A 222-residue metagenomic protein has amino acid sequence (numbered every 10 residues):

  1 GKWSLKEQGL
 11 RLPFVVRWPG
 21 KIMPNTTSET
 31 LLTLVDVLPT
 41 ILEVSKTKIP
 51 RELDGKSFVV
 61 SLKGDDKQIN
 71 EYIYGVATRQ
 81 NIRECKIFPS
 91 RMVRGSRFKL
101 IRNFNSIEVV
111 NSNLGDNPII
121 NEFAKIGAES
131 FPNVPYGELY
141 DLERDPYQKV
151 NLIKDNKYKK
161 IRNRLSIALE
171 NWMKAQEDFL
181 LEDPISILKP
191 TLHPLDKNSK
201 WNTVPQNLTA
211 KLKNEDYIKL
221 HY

Functional and structural regions predicted by a protein language model:
G1-K6, R94-K125, L192-D216: Core domains of carbohydrate- and sulfate-ester-processing enzymes
G1-T26, T30-T33, D54: Histidine-centered active-site microenvironments of extracellular/periplasmic hydrolases and transferases
E7, V15-P19, L32-V44, N81 (+2 more regions): Extended catalytic-interface subdomain
P19-G20, E29-D66, L142-R144, Y158: Non-catalytic, well-ordered alpha-helical segments in soluble enzyme domains
L38-L42, V59, S90, Y140 (+2 more regions): Non-transmembrane alpha-helical segments in soluble domains of secreted/periplasmic/extracellular proteins
S45-E138: C-terminal cap/loop subdomain of S1 sulfatases and analogous C-terminal strand-loop tails that border
A128-Y136, R144, L152-Y222: Long, internal low-complexity/basic segments
